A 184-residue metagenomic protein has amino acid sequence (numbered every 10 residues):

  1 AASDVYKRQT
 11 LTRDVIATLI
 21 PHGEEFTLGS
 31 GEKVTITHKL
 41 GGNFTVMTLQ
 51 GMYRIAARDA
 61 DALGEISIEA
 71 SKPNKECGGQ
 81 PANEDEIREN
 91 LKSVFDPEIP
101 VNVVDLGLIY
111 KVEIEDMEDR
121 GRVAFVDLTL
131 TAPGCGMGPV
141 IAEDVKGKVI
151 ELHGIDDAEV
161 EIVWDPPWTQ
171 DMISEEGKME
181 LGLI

Functional and structural regions predicted by a protein language model:
A1-Y6: Short, small-residue-biased leader/transition segments that mark boundaries at the very start of proteins
Q9-I20: Short, structured beta-strand/loop micro-motifs enriched in basic residues and often containing a Trp
E25-T37: Conserved beta-strand/loop element in small beta-rich adapter and peptidoglycan-binding domains
F44-T48: SH3/SH3-like beta-barrel fold
G51-A62: A short macromolecule-binding patch
A60-F95: Surface-exposed beta-loop interaction hotspot
V101-F125: Short edge beta-strands and adjacent turn/loop segments
T131-D157: Short, non-transmembrane amphipathic alpha-helical segments
